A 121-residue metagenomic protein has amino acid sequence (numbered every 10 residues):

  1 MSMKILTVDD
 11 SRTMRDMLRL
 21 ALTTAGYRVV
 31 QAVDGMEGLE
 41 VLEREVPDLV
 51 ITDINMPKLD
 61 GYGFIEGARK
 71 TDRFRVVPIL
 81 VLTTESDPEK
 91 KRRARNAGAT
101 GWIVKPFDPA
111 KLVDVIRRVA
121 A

Functional and structural regions predicted by a protein language model:
S2-T13, L18-L22, V50: Conserved acidic segment of CheY-like receiver
G26-V33, V41: Short hydrophobic/Thr-rich beta-strand motif most characteristic of the beta2 strand and flanking loop of CheY-like
E45-I51: Active-site beta3 strand of CheY-like receiver
D53, T83: Active-site residues of response regulator receiver
M56: Receiver (REC) domain active-site loop signature in two-component systems and cognate sites in sensor histidine kinases
T100: Short, glycine/charged-rich "phosphate-handling" switch motifs in NTP-dependent and phosphotransfer domains
F107-I116: C-terminal output helix
